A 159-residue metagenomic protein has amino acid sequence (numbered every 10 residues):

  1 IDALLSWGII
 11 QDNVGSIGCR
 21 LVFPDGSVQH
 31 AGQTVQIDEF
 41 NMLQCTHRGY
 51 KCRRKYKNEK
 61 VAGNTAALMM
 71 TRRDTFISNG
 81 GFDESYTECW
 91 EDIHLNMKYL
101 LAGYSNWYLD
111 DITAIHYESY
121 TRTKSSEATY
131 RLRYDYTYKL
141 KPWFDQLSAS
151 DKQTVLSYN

Functional and structural regions predicted by a protein language model:
I1-D38: Conserved donor NDP-sugar-binding/catalytic core segment of glycosyltransferases
W7, V22-D25, I93, M97-N159: Active-site-adjacent helix/loop segment of glycosyltransferases that harbors family-specific signature motifs
V14, A66, T121: Active-site lining segments that contact anionic ligands and/or coordinate catalytic metals
V28, Q36-D74: A recurrent flexible, glycine/aromatic-enriched loop bordering the glycosyltransferase active site that acts as
N58-K60, F82-Y86, Y120-A128: Active-site rim elements
V61-I115: Donor nucleotide-sugar recognition loop
